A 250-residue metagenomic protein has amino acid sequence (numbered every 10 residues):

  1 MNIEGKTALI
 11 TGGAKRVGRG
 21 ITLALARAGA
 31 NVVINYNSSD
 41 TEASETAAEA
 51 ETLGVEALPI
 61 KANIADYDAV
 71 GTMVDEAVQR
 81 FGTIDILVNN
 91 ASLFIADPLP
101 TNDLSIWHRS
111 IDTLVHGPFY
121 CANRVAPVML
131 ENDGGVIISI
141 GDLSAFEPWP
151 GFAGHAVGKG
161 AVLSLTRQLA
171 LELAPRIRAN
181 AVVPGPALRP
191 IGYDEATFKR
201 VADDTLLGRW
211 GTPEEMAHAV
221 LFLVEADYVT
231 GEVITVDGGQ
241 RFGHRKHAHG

Functional and structural regions predicted by a protein language model:
N2, T212-V236, R241: C-terminal substrate-recognition "lid" of short-chain dehydrogenase/reductases
T7, A14-R16: Conserved glycine-rich cofactor-binding loop
L25, T83-D85, L163, L173-A187 (+1 more regions): Conserved Rossmann-fold SDR core element
D40-T41, K61-M73, L104, E214-E215: The beta1-alpha1 cofactor-binding region of Rossmann-like NAD(H)/NADP(H)-dependent oxidoreductases
P98-I111, V201: Substrate-binding pocket helix/loop in short-chain dehydrogenase/reductase
A122, G158, T166: Active-site helix of classical SDR
P127, A170-P175: Alpha-helical segment proximal to the catalytic Tyr-Lys
